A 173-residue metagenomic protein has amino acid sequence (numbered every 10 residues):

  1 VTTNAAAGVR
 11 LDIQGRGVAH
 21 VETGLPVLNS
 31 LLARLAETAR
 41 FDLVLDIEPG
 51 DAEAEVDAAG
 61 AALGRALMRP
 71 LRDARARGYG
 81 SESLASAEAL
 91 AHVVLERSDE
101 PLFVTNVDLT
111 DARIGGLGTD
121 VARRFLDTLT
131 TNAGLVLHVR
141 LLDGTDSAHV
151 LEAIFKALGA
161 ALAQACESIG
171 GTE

Functional and structural regions predicted by a protein language model:
V1-E173: N-terminal intrinsically disordered, cationic/polar leader segments that include organellar targeting peptides
